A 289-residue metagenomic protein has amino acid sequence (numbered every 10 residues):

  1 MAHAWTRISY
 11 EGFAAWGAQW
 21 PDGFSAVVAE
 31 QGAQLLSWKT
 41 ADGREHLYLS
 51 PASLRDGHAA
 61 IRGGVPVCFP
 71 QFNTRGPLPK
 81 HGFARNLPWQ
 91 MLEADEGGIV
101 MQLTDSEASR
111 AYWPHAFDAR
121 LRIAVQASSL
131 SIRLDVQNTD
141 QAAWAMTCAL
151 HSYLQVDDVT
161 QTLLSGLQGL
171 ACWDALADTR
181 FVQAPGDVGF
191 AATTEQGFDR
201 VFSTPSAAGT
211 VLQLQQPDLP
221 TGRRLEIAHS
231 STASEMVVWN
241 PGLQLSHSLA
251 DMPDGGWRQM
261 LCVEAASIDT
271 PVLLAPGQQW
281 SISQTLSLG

Functional and structural regions predicted by a protein language model:
M1-P21, Q31, S106-A108, D118 (+1 more regions): Beta-strand-rich recognition/accessory modules
Y10, P79-A127: Extended, loop-rich substrate-binding clefts of extracytoplasmic carbohydrate-active enzymes
W16, A26, I99-M101, A119-L121 (+6 more regions): Hydrophobic residues positioned within well-ordered beta-strands of beta-sheet architectures
G23-P79: Acidic-aromatic substrate-binding/catalytic surfaces of carbohydrate-active enzymes
V28, L134-D140, L288: Asparagine-centered strand-capping/turn motif at beta-strand->loop junctions
S37-K39, A142-A149: Short, hydrophobic/aromatic beta-strand segments
L103-D105, L121-A127, L134-N138, C148-L150 (+2 more regions): Short, structured patches in soluble enzyme cores that scaffold and shape functional sites
A143-A145, Y153-E235: Active-site/ligand-binding surface loops and adjacent short beta/alpha elements that line catalytic pockets across
